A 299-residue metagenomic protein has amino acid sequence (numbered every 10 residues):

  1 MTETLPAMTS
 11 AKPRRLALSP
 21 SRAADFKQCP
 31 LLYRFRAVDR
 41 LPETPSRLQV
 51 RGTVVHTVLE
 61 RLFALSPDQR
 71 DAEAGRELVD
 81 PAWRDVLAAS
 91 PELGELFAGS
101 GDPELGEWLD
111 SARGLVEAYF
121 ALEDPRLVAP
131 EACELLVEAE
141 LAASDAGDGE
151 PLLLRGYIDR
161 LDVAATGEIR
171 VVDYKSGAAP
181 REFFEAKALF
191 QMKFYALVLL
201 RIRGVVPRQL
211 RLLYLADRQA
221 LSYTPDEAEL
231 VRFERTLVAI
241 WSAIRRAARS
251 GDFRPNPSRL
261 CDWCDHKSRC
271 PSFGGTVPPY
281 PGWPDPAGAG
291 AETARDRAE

Functional and structural regions predicted by a protein language model:
M1-Q49, P286-E299: C-terminal, charged and often intrinsically disordered regions of DNA end-processing helicases and nucleases
A7, A17, T166, V198-E299: Metal-dependent nuclease catalytic regions and adjoining charged, substrate-binding loops involved in nucleic-acid end
L31-D39, H56-L59, L93, R170-S176 (+2 more regions): Short acidic (Asp/Glu) and glycine-rich catalytic loops that position anionic groups and cofactors
D39-L48, A64-R70, R181-E182, G251-D252: Short, polar/flexible loop-turn hinges at active-site or ligand-entry regions and domain interfaces
R47, R51, V55, W108 (+3 more regions): Hydrophobic (often cysteine-bearing) scaffold residues that line and stabilize catalytic clefts of nucleotide/cofactor
V54-L65, A243, A247: Solvent-exposed, amphipathic alpha-helical segments
V58-L141: A non-catalytic, helix-rich entry segment at domain boundaries
L135-A239: Mg2+/Mn2+-dependent nuclease catalytic core
